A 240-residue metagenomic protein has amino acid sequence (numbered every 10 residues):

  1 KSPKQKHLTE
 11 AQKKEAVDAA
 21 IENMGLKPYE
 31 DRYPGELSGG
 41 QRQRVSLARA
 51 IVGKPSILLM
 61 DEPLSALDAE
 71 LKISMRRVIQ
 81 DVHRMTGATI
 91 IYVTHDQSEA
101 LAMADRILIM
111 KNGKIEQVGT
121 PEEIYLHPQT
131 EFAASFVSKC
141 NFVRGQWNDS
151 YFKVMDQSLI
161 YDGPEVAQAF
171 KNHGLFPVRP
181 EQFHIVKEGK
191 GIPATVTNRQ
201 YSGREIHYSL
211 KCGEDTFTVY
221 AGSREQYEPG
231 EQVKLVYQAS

Functional and structural regions predicted by a protein language model:
K1-F132: ABC ATPase nucleotide-binding domains
A88-I91, F142, E205: Secondary-structure boundary/capping residues
L126-Y151, P177: C-terminal boundary and immediately downstream tail of ABC-type ATPase nucleotide-binding domains
C140, Y151-S240: Non-catalytic connector elements of ABC transporters
